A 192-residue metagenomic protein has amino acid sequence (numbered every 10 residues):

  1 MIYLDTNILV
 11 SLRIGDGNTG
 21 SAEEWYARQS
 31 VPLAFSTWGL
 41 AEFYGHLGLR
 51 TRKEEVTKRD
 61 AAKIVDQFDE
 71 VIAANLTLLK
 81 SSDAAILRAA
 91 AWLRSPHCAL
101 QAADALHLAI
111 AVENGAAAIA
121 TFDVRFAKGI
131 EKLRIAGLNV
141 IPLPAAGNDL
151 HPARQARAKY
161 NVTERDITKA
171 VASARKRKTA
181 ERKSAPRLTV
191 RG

Functional and structural regions predicted by a protein language model:
M1, E113-Q155: Acidic, PIN/NYN-like endoribonuclease modules and their adjacent C-terminal/linker elements
M1-G39, R50-I64, V124: Short, well-structured N-terminal submotif of metal-dependent ribonuclease cores
I14, V140-N148, E181, G192: Short, C-terminally biased terminal segments at protein or domain edges
S21, E42, R88, K128-G129: Phosphate- and divalent-cation-binding pockets in alpha/beta enzyme and binding domains that engage nucleotide-derived
R28-Q29, W38-R94: Active-site-proximal, substrate-binding regions of enzyme catalytic domains and RNA-binding/basic surfaces
F35-A41, A103-L106: Aromatic- and histidine-enriched alpha-helix N-cap/loop-to-helix transition segments that scaffold the rims
L76-K128, A180-R191: Active-site neighborhoods of divalent-metal-dependent phosphate/nucleic-acid chemistry enzymes
L150-G192: Short linear interaction segments
